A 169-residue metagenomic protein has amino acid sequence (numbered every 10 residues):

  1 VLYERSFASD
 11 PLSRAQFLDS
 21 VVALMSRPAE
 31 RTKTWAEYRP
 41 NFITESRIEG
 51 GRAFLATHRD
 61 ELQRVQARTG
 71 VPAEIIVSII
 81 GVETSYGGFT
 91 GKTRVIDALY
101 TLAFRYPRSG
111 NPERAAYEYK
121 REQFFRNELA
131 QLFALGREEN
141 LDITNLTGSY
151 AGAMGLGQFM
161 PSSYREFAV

Functional and structural regions predicted by a protein language model:
V1-Y119, Q123-T147, G152, S162-V169: Cell-wall glycan-active module
Q158: Functionally critical loop-and-helix segments that line ligand-binding/catalytic clefts of soluble enzyme domains
